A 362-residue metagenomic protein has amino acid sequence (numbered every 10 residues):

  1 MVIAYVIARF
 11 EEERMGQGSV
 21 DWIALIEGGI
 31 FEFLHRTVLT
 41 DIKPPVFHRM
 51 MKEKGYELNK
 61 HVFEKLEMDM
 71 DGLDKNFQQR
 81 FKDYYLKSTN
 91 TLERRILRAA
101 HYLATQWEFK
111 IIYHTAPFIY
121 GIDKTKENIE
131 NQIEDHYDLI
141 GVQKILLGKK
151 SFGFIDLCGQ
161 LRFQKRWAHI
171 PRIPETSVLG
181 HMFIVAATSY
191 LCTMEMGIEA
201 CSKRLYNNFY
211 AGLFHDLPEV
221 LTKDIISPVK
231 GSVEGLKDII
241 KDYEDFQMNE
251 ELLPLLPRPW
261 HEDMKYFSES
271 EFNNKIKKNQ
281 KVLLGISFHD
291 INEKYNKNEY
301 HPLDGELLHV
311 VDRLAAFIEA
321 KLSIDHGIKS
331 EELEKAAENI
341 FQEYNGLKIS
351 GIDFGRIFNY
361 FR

Functional and structural regions predicted by a protein language model:
M1-A24, P171-N207, I291-E293: Alpha-helical phosphate/pyrophosphate-handling elements in metalloenzyme active cores
M1-V2, G29, R95-A100, S177-I184 (+1 more regions): Aromatic- and histidine-enriched alpha-helix N-cap/loop-to-helix transition segments that scaffold the rims
G18-D41, H101, Y206-D224, D312: His-Asp-centered metal-binding catalytic motifs of divalent-metal-dependent phosphohydrolases/nucleases
P45, G159-H181: Active-site flanking loop/helix segments enriched in acidic
V46-M68, R95, T176-V178, P228-P254 (+2 more regions): Divalent-cation-assisted or electrostatically stabilized phosphate/pyrophosphate-binding catalytic cores
M68-G153, E199, K203, N208-F209 (+2 more regions): Histidine/acidic-rich helix-loop-helix segments that form or flank divalent-metal centers in metalloenzyme catalytic
I133-K144, H169-P171, E175-T176, I240-E244 (+4 more regions): Metal-dependent nucleotide-binding catalytic modules
Y190-K230, G235-D242: Long, well-ordered mid-to-C-terminal structural blocks that present hydrophobic/aromatic surfaces
